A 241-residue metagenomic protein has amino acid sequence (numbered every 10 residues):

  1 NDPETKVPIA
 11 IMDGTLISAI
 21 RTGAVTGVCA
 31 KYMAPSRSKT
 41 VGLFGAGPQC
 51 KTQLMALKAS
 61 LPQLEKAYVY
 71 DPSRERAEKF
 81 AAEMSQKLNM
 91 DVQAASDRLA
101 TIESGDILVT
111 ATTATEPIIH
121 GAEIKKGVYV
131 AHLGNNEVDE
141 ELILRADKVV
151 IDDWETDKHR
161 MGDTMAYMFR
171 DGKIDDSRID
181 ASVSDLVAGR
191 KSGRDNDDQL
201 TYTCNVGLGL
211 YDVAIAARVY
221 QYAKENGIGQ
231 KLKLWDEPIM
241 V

Functional and structural regions predicted by a protein language model:
N1-S38: Phosphate/diphosphate ligand-binding glycine-rich loop within oxidoreductases
G14-S18, H132-V138, N205-G209: Glycine-rich phosphate/pyrophosphate-binding beta-alpha loops
T26, R37-K58, D71-P72, R76: Glycine-rich adenosine-cofactor-binding loop
M33-T40, Q63-L64, K125-K126: Short helix-loop-beta connector
S60-S85: NAD(P)-binding Rossmann-fold cofactor-contacting core
N89-K173: Rossmann-like adenosine-cofactor binding region
I143-I239: Adenosine-phosphate binding glycine-rich loop
